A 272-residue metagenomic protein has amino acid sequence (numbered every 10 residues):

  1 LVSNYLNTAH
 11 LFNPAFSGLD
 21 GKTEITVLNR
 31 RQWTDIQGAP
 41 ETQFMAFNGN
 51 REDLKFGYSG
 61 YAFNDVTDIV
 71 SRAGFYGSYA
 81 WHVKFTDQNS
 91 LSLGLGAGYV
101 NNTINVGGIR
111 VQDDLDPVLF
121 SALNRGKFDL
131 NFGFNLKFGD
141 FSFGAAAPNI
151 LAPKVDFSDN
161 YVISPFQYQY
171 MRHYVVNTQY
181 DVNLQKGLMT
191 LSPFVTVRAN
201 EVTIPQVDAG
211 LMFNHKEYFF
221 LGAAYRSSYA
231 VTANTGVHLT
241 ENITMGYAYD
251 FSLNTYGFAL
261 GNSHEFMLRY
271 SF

Functional and structural regions predicted by a protein language model:
L1-F272: Subset of outer-membrane beta-barrel
